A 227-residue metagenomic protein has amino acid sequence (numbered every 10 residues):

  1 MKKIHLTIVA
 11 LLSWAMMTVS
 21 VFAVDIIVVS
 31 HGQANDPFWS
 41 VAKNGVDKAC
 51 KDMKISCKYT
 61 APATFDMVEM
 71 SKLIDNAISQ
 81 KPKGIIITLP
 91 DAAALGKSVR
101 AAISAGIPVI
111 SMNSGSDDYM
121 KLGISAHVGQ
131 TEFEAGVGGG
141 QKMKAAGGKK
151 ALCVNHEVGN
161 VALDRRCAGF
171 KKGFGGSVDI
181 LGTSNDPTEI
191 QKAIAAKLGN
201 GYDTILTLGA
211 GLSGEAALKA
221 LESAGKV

Functional and structural regions predicted by a protein language model:
K2-A10, W14: Bacterial Sec-dependent N-terminal signal peptides
K2-H5, F22-V227: A residue-level marker of the well-folded mature domains of exported/periplasmic proteins
W14-A23: Sec/Tat signal peptide C-region and signal peptidase I cleavage site
